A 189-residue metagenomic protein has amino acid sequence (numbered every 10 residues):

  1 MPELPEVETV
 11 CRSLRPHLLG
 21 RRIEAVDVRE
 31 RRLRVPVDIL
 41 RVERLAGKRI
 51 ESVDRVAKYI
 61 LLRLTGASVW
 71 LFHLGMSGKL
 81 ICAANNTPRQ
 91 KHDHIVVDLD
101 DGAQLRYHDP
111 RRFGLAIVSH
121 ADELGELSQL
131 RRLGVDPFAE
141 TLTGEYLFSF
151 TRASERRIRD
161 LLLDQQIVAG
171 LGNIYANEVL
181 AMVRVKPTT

Functional and structural regions predicted by a protein language model:
M1-T189: Structured catalytic/nucleic-acid-binding cores of DNA maintenance enzymes
